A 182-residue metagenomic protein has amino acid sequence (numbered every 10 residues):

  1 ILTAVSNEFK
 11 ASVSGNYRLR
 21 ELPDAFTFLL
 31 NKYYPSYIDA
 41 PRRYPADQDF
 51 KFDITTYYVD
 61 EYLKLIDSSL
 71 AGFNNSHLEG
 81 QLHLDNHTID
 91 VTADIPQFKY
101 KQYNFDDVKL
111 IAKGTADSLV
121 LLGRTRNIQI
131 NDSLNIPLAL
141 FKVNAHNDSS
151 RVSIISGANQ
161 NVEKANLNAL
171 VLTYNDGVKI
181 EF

Functional and structural regions predicted by a protein language model:
I1-F182: Interface amphipathic segments
